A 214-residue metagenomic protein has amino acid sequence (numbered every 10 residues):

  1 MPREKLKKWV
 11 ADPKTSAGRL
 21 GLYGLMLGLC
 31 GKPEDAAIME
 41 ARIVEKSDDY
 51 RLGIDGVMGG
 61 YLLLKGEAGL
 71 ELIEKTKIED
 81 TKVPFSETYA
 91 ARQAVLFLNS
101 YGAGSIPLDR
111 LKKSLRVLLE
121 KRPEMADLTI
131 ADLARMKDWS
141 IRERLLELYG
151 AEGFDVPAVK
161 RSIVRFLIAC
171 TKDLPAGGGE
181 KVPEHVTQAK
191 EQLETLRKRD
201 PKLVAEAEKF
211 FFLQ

Functional and structural regions predicted by a protein language model:
M1, R19-G31, L52-L64, S86-A103 (+3 more regions): Structural detector for internal amphipathic alpha-helices that build alpha-solenoid repeat scaffolds
M1-A11, K32-E45, G66-I78, G102-R116 (+2 more regions): Amphipathic alpha-helical scaffolding segments comprising HEAT/armadillo-like alpha-solenoid repeats
L6-A11, F154-V159, F212: Acidic, Ser/Thr- and Gly/Pro-rich intrinsically disordered linkers and low-complexity segments that flank or connect
T15-A17, D48-R51, K82-F85, P123-E124 (+1 more regions): Alpha-helix N-cap/helix-start positions at coil->helix boundaries
S16-R19, D35-E40, Y50-G53: Long, low-complexity, highly charged intrinsically disordered regions
G69-T76, D80, E87-A90, V159: Terminal domain-start segments
T81-I141, E147-G153: Alpha-helical adaptor scaffolds
R161-Q214: Eukaryotic acidic, Ser/Thr-rich intrinsically disordered low-complexity regions
